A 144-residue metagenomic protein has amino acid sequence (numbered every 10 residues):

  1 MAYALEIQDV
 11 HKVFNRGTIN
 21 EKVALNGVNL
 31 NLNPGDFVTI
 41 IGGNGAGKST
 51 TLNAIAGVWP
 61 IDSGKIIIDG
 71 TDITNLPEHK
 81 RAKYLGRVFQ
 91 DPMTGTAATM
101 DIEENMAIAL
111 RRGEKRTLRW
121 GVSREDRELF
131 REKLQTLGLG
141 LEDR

Functional and structural regions predicted by a protein language model:
A2-A4, V13-G27, P77: A short, flexible loop at the N-terminus of ABC-type nucleotide-binding domains that lies
T18-K22, P60, D72-G86, T94 (+1 more regions): ABC ATPase NBD coupling module
I41-G43: The feature captures the beta-strand-to-loop junction immediately N-terminal to the Walker
A56: Helix-to-loop junction immediately C-terminal to a conserved catalytic motif
G64-D72, E132-L134: Conserved ABC transporter NBD signature motif
T99-K115: Q-loop/switch helix immediately C-terminal to the Walker
V122-E142: Conserved ABC ATPase "signature" region
